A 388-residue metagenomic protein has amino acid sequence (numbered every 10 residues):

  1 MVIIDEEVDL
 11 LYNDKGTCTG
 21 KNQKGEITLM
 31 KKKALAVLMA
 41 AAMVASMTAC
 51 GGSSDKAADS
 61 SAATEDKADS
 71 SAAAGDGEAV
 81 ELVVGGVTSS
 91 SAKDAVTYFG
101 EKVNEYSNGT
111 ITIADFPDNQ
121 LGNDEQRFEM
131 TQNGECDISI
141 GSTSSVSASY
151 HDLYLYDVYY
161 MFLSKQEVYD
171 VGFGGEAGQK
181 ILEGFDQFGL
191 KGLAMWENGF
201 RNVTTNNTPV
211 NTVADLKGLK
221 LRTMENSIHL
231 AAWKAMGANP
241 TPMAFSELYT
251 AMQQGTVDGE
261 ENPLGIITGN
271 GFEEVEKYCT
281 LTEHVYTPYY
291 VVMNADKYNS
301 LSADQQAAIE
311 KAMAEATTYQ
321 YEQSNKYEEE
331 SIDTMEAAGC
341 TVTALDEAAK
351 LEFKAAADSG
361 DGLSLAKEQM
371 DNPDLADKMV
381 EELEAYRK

Functional and structural regions predicted by a protein language model:
M1-E81, K388: Short, low-complexity disordered leader/linker segments with a strong preference for bacterial N-terminal type II
A45, E176-K180, I228: Transmembrane alpha-helix boundary/anchor motif
G51-A58, A74-Q166, F185-K388: N-terminal secretory/targeting leader peptides
D170-G189: Hinge/lid segment of periplasmic solute-binding proteins
